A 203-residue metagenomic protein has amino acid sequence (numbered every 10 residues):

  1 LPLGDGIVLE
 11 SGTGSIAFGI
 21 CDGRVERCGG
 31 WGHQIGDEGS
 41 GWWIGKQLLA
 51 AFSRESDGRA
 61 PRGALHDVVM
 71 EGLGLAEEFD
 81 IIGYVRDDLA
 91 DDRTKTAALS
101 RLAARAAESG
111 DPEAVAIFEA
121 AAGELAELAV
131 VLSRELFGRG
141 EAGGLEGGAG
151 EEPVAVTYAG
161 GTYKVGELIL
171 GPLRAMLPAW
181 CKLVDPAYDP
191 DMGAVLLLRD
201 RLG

Functional and structural regions predicted by a protein language model:
L1-I7, L49-G203: ATP-binding/phosphotransfer module of carbohydrate and carboxylate kinases, centering on a glycine-rich
L1-R62, D67: Phosphate-binding/catalytic loop of phosphoryl-transfer enzymes
